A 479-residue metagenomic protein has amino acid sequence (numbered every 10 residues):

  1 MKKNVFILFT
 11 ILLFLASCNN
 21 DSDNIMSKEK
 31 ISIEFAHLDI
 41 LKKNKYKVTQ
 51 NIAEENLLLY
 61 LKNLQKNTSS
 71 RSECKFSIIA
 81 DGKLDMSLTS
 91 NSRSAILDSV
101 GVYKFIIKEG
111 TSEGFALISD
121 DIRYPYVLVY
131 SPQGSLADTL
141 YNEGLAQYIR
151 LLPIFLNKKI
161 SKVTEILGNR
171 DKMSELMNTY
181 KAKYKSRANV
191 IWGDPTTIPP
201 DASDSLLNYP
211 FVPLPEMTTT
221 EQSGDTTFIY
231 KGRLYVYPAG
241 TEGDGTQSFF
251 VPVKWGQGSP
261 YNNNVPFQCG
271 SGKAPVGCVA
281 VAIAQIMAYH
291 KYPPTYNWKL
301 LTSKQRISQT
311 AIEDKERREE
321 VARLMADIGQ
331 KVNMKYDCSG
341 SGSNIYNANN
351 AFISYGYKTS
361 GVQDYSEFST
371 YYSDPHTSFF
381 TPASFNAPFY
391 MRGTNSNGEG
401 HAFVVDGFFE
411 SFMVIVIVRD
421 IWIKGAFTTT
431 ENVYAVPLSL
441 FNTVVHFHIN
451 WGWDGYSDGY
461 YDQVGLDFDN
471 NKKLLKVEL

Functional and structural regions predicted by a protein language model:
M1-N4: Positively charged n-region of N-terminal signal peptides that target proteins for export
F14-S17: C-terminal motif of bacterial Sec signal peptides marking the signal peptidase cleavage site
N19-D23, V129, L136-T139, Q147-S341: Active-site-adjacent structural segments surrounding the nucleophilic cysteine of cysteine proteases and isopeptidases
E29-T49, S92-E109, G114-D120, P125-V212 (+2 more regions): Noncatalytic regulatory segments and standalone regulatory/sensor domains
A36-I96: Short, non-transmembrane alpha-helical segments in secretory-pathway proteins
L59-N67, D121, V281-P293, S354-Y355: Structured segments of extracytoplasmic/periplasmic soluble domains in secreted or envelope-associated proteins
S90-G114, S360-T443: Active-site-adjacent substructure of cysteine-protease-like catalytic cores
V276-A280, A284-A288, E316-E410: Predominantly the structural core of cysteine protease catalytic domains
